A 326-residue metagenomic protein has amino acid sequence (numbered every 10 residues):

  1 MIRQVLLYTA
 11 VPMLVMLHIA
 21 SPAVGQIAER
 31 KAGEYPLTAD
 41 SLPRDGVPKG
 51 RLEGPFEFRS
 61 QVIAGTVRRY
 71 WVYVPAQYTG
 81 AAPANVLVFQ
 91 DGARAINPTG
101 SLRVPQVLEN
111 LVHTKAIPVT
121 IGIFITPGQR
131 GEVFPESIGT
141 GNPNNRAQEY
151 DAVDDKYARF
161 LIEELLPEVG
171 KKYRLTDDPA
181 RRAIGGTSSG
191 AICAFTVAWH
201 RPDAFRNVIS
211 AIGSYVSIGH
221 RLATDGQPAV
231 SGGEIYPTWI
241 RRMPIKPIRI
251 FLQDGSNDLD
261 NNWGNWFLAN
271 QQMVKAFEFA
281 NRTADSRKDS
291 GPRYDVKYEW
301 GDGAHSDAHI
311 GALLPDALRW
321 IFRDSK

Functional and structural regions predicted by a protein language model:
M1-Q4: Positively charged n-region of N-terminal signal peptides that target proteins for export
Y8, P22, H309: Alpha-helical and His/Cys-centered functional microenvironments
Y8-H18: Bacterial N-terminal signal peptides
I19-G25: Sec/Tat signal peptide C-region and signal peptidase I cleavage site
Q26-K326: Non-catalytic cap/lid and distal C-terminal segments of serine-dependent acyl enzymes
